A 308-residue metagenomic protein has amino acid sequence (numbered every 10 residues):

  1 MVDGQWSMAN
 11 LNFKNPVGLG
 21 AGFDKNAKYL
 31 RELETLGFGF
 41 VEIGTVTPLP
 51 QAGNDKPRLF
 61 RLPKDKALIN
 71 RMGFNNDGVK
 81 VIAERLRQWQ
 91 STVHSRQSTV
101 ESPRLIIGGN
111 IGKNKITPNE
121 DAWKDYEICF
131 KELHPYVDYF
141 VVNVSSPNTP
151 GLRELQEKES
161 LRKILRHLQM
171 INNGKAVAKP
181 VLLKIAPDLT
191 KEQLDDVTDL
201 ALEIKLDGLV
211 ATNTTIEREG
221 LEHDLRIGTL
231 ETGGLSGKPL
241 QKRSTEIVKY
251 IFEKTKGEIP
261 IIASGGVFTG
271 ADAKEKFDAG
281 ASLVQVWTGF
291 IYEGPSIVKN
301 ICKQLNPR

Functional and structural regions predicted by a protein language model:
V2-Q5, S91-P103: Arg/Gly-rich low-complexity intrinsically disordered repeat tracts
N10-L19, P103-G109, G174-L189, I251-A263: Short beta-strand/loop segments at the ligand-binding rim of alpha/beta enzyme cores
A21, N114-Y126, R153-E154, S160 (+1 more regions): Active-site glycine- and acidic-residue-rich loops that bind and position anionic ligands or nucleotide-like cofactors
N26-T35, K124, L189-E203, F252-G257 (+1 more regions): Catalytic cores of alpha/beta
G37-Q51, V144, G208-R218, G266-V267 (+1 more regions): Glycine-rich phosphate-binding active-site loops on the catalytic face of alpha/beta enzymes
G44, P48-Q90: A gly/proline- and charged-residue-enriched helix-loop-helix capping module
P50-K66, E219-G233, L283, T288-R308: C-terminal helical cap(s) of enzyme catalytic domains, especially alpha/beta-barrels
V144-S160, L200-G257, E293, I297-V298: Glycine/Thr-rich beta-alpha phosphate-binding loop at enzyme active sites
